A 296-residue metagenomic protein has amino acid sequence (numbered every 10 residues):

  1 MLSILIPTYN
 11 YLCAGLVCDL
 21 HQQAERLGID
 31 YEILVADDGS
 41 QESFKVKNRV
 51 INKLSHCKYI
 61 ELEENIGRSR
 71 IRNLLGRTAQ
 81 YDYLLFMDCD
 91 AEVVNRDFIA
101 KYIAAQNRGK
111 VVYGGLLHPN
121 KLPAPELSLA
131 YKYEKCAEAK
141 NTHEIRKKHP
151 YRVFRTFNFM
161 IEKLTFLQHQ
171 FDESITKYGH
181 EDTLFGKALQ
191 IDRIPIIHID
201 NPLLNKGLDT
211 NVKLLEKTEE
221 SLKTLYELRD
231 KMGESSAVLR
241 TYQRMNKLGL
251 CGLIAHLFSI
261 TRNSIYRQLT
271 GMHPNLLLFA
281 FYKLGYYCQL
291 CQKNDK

Functional and structural regions predicted by a protein language model:
L20-E61: Acidic donor-binding segment of Leloir-type glycosyltransferases
L62-A79: Glycine-rich, basic loop-to-helix element that forms the pyrophosphate-binding segment of sugar-nucleotide handling
L84: Short aromatic/hydrophobic "clamp" motif used to bind/position activated sugar donors
R96-L127: Conserved donor NDP-sugar-binding/catalytic core segment of glycosyltransferases
G115, Y131-Y151: Short, flexible, basic/aromatic active-site loop/helix in glycosyltransferases
K177-F185: Acidic donor-binding loop at a coil-to-helix junction in glycosyltransferase catalytic cores that engages
D192, I196-K217, S221-R229: Active-site donor/metal-binding and catalytic loop motifs of nucleotide-sugar-dependent glycosylation enzymes
E220-K223, A237-K296: Non-catalytic, C-terminal membrane-associated alpha-helical segments of glycosyltransferases
